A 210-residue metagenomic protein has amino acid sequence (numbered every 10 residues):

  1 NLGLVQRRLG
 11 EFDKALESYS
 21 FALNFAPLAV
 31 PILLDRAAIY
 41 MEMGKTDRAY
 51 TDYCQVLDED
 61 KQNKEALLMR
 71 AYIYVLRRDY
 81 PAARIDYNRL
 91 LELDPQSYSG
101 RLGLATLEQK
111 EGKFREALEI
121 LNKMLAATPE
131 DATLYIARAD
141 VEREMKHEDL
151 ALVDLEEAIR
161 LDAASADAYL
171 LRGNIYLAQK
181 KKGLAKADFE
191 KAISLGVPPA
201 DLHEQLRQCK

Functional and structural regions predicted by a protein language model:
L4-R7, L34, M41, L68-A71 (+5 more regions): Position-specific recognition of the canonical hydrophobic site in helix A of tetratricopeptide repeat
